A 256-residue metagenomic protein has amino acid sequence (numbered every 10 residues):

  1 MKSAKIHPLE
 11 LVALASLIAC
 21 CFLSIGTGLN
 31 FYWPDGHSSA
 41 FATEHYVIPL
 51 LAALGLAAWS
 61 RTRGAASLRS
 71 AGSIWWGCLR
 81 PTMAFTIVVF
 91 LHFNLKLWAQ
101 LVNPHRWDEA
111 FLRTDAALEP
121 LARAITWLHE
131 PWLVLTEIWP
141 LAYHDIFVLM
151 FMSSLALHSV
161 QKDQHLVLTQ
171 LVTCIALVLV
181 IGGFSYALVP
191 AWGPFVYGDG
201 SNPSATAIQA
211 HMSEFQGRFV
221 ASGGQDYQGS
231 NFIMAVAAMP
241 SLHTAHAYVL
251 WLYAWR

Functional and structural regions predicted by a protein language model:
M1-I6, R63-G77: Membrane-interfacial, low-structure loops and terminal tails that flank and connect transmembrane helices in multi-pass
S3-I6, L11, I18-L50, L79-S153: N-terminal transmembrane-helix/juxtamembrane module of multi-pass inner/ER membrane proteins
A15-A19, E137-A142, F232-A238, A254-R256: Short, amphipathic, aromatic/basic-enriched membrane-interface segments that mark the entry/exit of transmembrane
I48-A53, A142-S154, I175, V180 (+1 more regions): Hydrophobic alpha-helical transmembrane segments
G55-S67, L155-Q164, A254-R256: Structural signal for the C-terminal ends of transmembrane alpha-helices and the immediately following loop
G77-T82, F151-S204: Interfacial segments of alpha-helical transmembrane regions
I87-R106, A110, A176-S213: Aromatic-rich transmembrane-lumenal/periplasmic boundary elements in polytopic membrane proteins
F184-R256: Membrane-interfacial catalytic/cofactor-binding modules of polytopic membrane enzymes
